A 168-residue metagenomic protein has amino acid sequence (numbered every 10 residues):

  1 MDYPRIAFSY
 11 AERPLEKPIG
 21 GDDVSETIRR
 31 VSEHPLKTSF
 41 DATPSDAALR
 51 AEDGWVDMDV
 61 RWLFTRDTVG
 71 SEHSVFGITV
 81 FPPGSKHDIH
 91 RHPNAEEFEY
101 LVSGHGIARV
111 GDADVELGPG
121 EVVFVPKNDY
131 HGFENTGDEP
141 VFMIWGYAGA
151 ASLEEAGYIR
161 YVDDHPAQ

Functional and structural regions predicted by a protein language model:
M1-H73, D88, Y158-Q168: A short, N-terminal "cap"/entry segment at the start of jelly-roll beta-barrel domains of the cupin/DSBH fold
V60-T65, G77-H92, K127: Conserved short histidine dyad/triad with adjacent acidic residue
F76-T79, F124, E139-A156: A short hydrophobic beta-strand segment most commonly corresponding to one strand of the jelly-roll/cupin
I78-P83, R91-V110, G146-G149: Short, conserved beta-strand element in jelly-roll/cupin
S85, N94, A113, D129-Y130 (+2 more regions): A generic "binding-loop/recognition-motif" signal
D88-H90, A108-R109, V125, H131-G137: Short beta-strand His + acidic residue motifs that chelate non-heme Fe in jelly-roll/DSBH and cupin folds
D112-K127: Short acidic-glycine-tyrosine-enriched beta hairpin
P119, E134-N135, E155-A156: Short glycine-/acidic-enriched loop or helix-start segments at secondary-structure transitions that form or flank
